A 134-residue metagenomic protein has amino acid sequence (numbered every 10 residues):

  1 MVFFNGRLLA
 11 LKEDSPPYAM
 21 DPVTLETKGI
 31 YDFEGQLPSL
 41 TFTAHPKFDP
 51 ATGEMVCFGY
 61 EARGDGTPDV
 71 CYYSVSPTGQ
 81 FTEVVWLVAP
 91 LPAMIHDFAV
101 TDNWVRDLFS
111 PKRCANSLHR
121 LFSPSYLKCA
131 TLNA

Functional and structural regions predicted by a protein language model:
M1-F81: Well-ordered mid-protein domain cores that form the structural environment of catalytic cofactors
A10, V105-D107: Short hydrophobic-aromatic micro-motifs
Y31, V85-V88: Short hydrophobic alpha-helix segments
L40, P90-P92: Short loop/turn positions that demarcate and connect the beta-strands within blades of beta-propeller repeat domains
A44-H45, I95-V100: Beta-rich, blade/repeat-based domains predominating in secreted/periplasmic proteins but also intracellular
A62, P111-N133: Short, conserved, GDST-rich strand-edge loop motifs in beta-rich repeat architectures
Y73, T82, W86, R106 (+1 more regions): Leucine-rich repeat
D102-N103, L132-A134: Conduit-forming functional cores of very large proteins
